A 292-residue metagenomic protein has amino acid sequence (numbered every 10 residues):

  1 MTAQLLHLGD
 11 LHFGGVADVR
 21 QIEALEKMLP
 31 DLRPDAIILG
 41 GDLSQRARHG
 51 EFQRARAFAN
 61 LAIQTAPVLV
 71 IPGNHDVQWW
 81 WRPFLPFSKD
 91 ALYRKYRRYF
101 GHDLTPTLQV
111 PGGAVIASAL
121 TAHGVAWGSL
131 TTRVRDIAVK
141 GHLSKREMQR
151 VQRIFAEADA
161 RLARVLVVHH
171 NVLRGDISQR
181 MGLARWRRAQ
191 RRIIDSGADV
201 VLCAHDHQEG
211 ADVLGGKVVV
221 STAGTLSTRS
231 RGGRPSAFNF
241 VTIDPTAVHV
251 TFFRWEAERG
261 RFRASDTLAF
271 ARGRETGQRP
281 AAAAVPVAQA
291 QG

Functional and structural regions predicted by a protein language model:
M1-A62, W79, R146, R150-R153: N-terminal active-site segment of His-dependent metallophosphoesterases
M1-L6, P106-S118, L162, L214-V220: Beta-strand-turn-beta hairpins that frame and shape the catalytic cleft of phosphate-ester-processing enzymes
H7-G9, I37-D42, V68-N74, V165-V168 (+2 more regions): Active-site neighborhood of phospho(di)ester-bond hydrolases with catalytic His/Asp-centered motifs
G14-A17, Q45-G50, P72-R82, G124-S129 (+3 more regions): Active-site environment of divalent metal-dependent phosphoester hydrolases
R54-R150, R192, F240: Extended active-site neighborhood of metal-dependent phosphoesterases/phosphodiesterases
A126-H142, A158-V200, D206: Active-site-proximal segments of metal-dependent phosphoesterases and phosphodiesterases across multiple
S178-T246: Conserved beta-sheet core of the metallophosphoesterase superfamily
I243-G292: A short C-terminal boundary segment appended to hydrolase-like catalytic domains
